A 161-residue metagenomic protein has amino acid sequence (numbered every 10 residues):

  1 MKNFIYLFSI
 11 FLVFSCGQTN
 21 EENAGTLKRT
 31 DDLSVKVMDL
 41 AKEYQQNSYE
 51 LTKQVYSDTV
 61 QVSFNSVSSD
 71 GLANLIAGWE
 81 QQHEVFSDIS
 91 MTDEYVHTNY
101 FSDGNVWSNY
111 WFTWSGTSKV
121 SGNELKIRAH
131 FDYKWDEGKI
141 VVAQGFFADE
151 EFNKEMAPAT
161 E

Functional and structural regions predicted by a protein language model:
M1-F14: Sec-dependent bacterial lipoprotein signal peptides
C16-E50, Q54: Short, low-complexity N-terminal intrinsically disordered segments enriched in polar/charged residues
D32, S48-Y100, V106: A solvent-exposed, acidic/Ser-Thr-rich amphipathic alpha-helical stretch
L40, N65, T113, F146: Active-site-proximal beta-strand/loop segments in catalytic clefts of secreted hydrolases
Q54, N105, Y133-V141: Short, solvent-exposed coil/turn segments at beta-strand boundaries
N105-W111: Long, amphipathic, charge-rich alpha-helical segments that form helical bundles/coiled-coils
W111-K139, E150: Exposed beta-sheet edge and beta->alpha loop/turn motif
V142-E161: Low-complexity, intrinsically disordered terminal/linker segments enriched in charged and Gly/Pro repeats
